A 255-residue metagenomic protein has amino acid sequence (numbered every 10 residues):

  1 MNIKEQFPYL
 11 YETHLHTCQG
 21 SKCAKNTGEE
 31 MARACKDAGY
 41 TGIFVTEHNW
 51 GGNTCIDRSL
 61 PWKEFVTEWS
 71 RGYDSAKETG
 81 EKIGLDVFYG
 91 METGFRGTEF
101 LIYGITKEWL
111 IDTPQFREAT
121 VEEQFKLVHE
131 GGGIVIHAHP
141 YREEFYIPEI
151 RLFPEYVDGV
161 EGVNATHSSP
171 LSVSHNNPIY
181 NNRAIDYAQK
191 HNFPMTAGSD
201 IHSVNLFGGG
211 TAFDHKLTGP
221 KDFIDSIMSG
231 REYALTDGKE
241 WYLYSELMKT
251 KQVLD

Functional and structural regions predicted by a protein language model:
M1-F95, N205: An N-terminally biased module of ancient metal coordination in phosphate/nucleic-acid-related enzymes
M1-T13, T17-S21, T27-R33, R96-I111 (+3 more regions): Charged catalytic cores and adjacent phosphate/nucleic-acid-binding surfaces used for phosphate/nucleic-acid chemistry
F44-V45, I136-H137, E161: Conserved beta-strand positions in the central sheet of alpha/beta enzyme cores
H48, E92, A138-Y141, S199-I201: Short, well-ordered beta-to-alpha junction loops that form the rim of enzyme active sites and present histidine/acidic
P61-K63, E108-P114: Glycine-rich tight-turn/loop motif centered on a GG-T
T93-G94, F116-T120, P140-E144: Short beta->alpha connector loops
E123: S-adenosyl-L-methionine-dependent methyltransferase catalytic core, i.e., the SAM/SAH-binding region
